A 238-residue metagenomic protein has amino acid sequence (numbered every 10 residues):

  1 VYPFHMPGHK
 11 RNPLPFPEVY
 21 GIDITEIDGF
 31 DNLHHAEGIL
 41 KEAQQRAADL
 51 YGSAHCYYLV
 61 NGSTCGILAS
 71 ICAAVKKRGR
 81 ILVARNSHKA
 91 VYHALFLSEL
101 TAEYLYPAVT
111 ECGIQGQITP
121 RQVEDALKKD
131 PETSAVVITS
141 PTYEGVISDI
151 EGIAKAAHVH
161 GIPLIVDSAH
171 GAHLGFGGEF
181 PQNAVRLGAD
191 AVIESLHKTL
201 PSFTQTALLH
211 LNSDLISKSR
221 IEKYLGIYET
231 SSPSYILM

Functional and structural regions predicted by a protein language model:
V1-G21: N-terminal glycine-rich, Lys/His-bearing helix-loop that initiates the first secondary-structure elements of many
Y2-F4, D28, M238: Non-catalytic terminal extensions of PLP-dependent enzymes
M6-G8, E26-A36, S148-D149, F176 (+2 more regions): Generic structural "secondary-structure junction" signal
P13-P15, S53, S63-M238: Conserved PLP-enzyme active-site core in the AAT-like
V19-S63, N86: Conserved N-terminal alpha-helix of the aminotransferase class I/II PLP-enzyme fold
